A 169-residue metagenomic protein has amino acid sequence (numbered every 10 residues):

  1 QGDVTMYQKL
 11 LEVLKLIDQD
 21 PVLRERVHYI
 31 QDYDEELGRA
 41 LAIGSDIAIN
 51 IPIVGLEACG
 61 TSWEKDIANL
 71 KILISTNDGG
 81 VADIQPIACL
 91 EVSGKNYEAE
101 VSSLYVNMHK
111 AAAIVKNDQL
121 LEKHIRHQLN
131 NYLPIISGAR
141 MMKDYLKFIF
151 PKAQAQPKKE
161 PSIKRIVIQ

Functional and structural regions predicted by a protein language model:
Q1-E35: Nucleotide-activated donor-binding/catalytic signature segment of Leloir-type glycosyltransferases, i.e., the conserved
T5-Q8, T61, R140: Generic recognition of short, well-ordered alpha-helical segments
P21-R24, N117-L121, A155-Q156: Surface-exposed helix-capping loop/turn segments at secondary-structure junctions
A40-I136, D144-P151: Catalytic binding pocket for nucleotide-activated donors in carbohydrate/polymer assembly enzymes
G138-R165: C-terminal alpha-helical cap of glycosyltransferases
